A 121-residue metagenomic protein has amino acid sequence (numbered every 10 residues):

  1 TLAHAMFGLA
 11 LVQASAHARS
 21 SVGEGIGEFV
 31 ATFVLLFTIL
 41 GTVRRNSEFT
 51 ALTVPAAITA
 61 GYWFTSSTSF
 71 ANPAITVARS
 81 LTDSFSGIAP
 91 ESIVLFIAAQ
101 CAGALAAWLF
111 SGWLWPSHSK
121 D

Functional and structural regions predicted by a protein language model:
T1-D121: Membrane-interface helix-loop junctions and terminal tails of multi-pass membrane proteins
